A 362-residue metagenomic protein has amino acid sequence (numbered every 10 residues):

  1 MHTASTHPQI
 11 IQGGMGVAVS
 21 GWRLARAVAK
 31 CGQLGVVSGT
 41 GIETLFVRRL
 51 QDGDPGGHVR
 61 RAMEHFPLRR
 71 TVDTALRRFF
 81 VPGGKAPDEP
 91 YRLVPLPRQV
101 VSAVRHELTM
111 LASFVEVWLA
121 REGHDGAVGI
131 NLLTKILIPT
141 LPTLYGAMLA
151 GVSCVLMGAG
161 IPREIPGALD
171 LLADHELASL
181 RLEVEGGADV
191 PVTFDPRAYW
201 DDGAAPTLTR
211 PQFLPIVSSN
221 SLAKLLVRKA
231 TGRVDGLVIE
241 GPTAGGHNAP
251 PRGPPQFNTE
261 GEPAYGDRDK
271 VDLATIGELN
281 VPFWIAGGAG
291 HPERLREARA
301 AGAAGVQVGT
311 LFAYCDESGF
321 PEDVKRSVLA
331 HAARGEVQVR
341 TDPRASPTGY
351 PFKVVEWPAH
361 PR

Functional and structural regions predicted by a protein language model:
M1-E278, E293: Active-site entrance/lid segments in N-terminal catalytic domains of soluble metabolic enzymes
I11, I42-E43, A62, V234 (+3 more regions): Conserved active-site-proximal phosphate/metal-binding subdomains
V28, A298-R299: Hydrophobic residues within well-ordered alpha-helices
